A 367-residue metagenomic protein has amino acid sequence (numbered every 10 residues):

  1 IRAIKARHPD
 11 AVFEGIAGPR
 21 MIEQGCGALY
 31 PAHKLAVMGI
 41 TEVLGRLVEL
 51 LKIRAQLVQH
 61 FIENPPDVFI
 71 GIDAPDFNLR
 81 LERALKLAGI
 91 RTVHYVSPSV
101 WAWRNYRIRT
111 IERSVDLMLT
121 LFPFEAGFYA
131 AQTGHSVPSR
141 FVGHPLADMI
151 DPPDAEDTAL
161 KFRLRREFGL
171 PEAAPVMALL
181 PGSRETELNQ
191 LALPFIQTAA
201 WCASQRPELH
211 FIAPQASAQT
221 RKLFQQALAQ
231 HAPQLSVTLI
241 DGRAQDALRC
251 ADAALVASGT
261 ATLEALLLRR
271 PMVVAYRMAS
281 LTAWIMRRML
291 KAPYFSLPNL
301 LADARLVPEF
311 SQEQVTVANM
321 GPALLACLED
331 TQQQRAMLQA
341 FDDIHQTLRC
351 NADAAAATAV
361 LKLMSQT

Functional and structural regions predicted by a protein language model:
I1-T367: Nucleotide-activated sugar donor-binding and catalytic core shared by glycosyltransferases and related lipid-linked
